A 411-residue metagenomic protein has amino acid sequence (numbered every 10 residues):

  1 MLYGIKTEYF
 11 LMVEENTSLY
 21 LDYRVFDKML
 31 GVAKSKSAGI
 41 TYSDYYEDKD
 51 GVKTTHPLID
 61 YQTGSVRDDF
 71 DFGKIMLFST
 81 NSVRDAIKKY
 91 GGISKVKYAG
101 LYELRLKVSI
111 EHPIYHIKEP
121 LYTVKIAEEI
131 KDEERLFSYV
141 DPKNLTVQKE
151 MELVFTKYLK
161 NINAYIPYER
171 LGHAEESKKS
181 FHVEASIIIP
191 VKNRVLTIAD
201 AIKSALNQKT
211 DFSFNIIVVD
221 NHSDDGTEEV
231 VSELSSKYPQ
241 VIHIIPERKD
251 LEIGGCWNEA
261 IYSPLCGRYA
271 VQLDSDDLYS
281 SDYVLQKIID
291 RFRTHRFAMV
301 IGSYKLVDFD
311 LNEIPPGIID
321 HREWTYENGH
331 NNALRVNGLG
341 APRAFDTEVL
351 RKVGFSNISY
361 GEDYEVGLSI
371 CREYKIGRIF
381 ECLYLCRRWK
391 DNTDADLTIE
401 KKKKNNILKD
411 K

Functional and structural regions predicted by a protein language model:
M1-G4, E247-L265: Glycine-rich, basic loop-to-helix element that forms the pyrophosphate-binding segment of sugar-nucleotide handling
T7-L21, G267-L278: Short beta-strand-to-loop acidic/aromatic patch adjacent to the donor-nucleotide binding site
S18, D220-E229, K249: A conserved acidic beta->alpha catalytic loop
S18, Y23-T55, Y283-P316: Conserved donor NDP-sugar-binding/catalytic core segment of glycosyltransferases
D50-K74, P316-V336: Short, flexible, basic/aromatic active-site loop/helix in glycosyltransferases
S94-L104, S359-V366: Acidic donor-binding loop at a coil-to-helix junction in glycosyltransferase catalytic cores that engages
N144-S204: N-proximal low-complexity "stem/linker" segments adjacent to membrane-targeting elements
K203-S213: Short, acidic, metal-binding catalytic loop of nucleotide-sugar glycosyltransferases
